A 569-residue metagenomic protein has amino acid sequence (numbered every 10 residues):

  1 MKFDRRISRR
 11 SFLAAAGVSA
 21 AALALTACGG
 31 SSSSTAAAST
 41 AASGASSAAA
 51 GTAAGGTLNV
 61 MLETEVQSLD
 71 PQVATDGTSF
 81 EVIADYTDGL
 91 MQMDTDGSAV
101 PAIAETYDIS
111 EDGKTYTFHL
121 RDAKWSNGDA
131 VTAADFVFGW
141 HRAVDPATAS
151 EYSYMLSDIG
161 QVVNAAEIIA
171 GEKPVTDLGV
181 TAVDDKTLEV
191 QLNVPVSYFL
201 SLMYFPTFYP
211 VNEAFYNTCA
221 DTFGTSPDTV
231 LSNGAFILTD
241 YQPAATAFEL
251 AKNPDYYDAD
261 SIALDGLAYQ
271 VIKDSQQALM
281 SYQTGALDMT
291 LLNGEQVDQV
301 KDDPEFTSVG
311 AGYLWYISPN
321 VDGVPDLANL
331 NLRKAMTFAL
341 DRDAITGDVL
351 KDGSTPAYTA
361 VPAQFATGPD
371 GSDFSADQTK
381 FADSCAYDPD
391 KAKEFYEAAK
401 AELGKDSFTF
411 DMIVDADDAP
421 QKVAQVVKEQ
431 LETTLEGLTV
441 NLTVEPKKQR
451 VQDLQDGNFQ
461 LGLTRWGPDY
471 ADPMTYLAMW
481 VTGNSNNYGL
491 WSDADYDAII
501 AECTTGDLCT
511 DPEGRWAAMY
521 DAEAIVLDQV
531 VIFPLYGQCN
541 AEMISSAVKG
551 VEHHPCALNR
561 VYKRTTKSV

Functional and structural regions predicted by a protein language model:
M61-E111, L231: N-terminal lobe/hinge region of extracytoplasmic solute-binding protein
E105-M155, E189, D326-A328: Aromatic- and charge-enriched surface segment that lines or borders ligand/interaction sites
D135-V137, V144, T148-A214: Surface-exposed binding/hinge segments that line and control ligand-binding clefts or catalytic entry sites
T181, T346, D383-C385, G437-R450 (+2 more regions): Extracytoplasmic/peripheral linker and loop segments enriched in polar/acidic and small residues with frequent Thr/Pro
K186, L192-I262, G266: Gly/Pro-rich hinge or "lid" segments in bacterial periplasmic/extracellular proteins
V230, N253-V300, G312: Ligand-site clamp/hinge motif
P356-A398, D417-K422: Structural transition elements
E542-V569: Long beta-strand-rich cores associated with HINT superfamily self-processing modules
